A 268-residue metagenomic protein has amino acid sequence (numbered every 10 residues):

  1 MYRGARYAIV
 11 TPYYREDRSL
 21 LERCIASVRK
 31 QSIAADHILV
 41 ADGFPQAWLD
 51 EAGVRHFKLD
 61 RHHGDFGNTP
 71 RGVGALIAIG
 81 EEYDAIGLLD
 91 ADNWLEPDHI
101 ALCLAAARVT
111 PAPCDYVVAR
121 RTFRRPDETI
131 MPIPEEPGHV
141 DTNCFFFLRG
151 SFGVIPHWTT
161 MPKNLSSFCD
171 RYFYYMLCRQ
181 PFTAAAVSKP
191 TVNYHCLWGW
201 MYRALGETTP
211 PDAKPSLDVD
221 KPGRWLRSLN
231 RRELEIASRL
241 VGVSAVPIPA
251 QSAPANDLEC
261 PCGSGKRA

Functional and structural regions predicted by a protein language model:
M1-A26: N-proximal low-complexity "stem/linker" segments adjacent to membrane-targeting elements
R23-A35: Short, acidic, metal-binding catalytic loop of nucleotide-sugar glycosyltransferases
Q46-Y83: Active-site-proximal specificity loops/subdomain of glycosyltransferases
Y83-W94: Short beta-strand-to-loop acidic/aromatic patch adjacent to the donor-nucleotide binding site
N93-A105: Acidic donor-binding/catalytic loop of UDP-sugar-dependent glycosyltransferases, especially processive GT2
V117-I130: Short beta-strand-to-loop element that shapes/binds the nucleotide-sugar donor at the catalytic cleft/hinge
E128-F146: A recurrent flexible, glycine/aromatic-enriched loop bordering the glycosyltransferase active site that acts as
M161-A250: C-terminal catalytic/acceptor-binding lobe
